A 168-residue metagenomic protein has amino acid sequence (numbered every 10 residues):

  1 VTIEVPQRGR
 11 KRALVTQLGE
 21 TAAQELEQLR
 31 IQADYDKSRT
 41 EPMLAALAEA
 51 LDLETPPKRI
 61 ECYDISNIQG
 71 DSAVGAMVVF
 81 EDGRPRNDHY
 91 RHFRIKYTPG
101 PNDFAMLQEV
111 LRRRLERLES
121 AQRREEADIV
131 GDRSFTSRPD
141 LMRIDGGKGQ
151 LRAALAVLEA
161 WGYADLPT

Functional and structural regions predicted by a protein language model:
V1-T168: Acidic, glycine-enriched active-site microenvironments
